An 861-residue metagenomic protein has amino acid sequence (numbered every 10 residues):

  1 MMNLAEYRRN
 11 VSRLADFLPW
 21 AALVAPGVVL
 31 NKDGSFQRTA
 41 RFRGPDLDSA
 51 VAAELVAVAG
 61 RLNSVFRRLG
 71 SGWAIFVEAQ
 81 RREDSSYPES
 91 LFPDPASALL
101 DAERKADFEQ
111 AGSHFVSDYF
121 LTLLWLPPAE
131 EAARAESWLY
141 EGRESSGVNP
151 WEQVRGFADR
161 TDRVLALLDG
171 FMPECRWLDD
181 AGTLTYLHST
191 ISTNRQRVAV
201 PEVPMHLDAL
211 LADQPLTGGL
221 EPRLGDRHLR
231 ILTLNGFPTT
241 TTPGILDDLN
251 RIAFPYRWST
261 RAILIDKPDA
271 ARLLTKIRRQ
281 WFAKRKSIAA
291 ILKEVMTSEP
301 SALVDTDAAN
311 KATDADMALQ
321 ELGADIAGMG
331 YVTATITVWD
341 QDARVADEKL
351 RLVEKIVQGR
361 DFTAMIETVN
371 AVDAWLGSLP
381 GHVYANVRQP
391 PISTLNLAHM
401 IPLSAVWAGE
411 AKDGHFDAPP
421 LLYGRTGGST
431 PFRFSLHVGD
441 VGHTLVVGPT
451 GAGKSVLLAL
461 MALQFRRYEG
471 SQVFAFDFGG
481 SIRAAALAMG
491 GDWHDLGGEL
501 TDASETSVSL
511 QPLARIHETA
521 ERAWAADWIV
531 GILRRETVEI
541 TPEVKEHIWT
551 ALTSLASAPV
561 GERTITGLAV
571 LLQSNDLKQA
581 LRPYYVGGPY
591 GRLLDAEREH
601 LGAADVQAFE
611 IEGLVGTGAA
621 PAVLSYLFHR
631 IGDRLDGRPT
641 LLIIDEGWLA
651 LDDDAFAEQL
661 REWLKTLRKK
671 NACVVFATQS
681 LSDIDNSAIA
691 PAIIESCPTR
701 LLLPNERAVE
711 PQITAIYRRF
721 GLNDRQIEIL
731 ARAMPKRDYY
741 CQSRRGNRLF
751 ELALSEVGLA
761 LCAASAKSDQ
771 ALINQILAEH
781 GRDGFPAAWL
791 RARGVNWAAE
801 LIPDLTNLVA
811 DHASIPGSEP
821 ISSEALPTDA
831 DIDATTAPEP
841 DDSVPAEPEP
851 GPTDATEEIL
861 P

Functional and structural regions predicted by a protein language model:
M1-A408, L826: Extended, folded cores of ATP/NTP-driven motor/assembly subunits in large transport and secretion machines
A52-R68, K276, F362-T363, A374-F432 (+11 more regions): P-loop NTPase motor domains
V438, T450: The conserved Walker
V446: Hydrophobic anchor at the beta1->P-loop junction of P-loop NTPases
K454: Conserved lysine of the Walker
L457: Hydrophobic positions on the alpha1 helix immediately C-terminal to the Walker A/P-loop
G470-R483, G498: Short beta-strand-centered segment that lines the nucleotide-binding/catalytic pocket of NTP-utilizing
D492, I689-L703: A short helix-turn-beta junction within AAA+ P-loop NTPase domains corresponding to the substrate/partner-engaging
